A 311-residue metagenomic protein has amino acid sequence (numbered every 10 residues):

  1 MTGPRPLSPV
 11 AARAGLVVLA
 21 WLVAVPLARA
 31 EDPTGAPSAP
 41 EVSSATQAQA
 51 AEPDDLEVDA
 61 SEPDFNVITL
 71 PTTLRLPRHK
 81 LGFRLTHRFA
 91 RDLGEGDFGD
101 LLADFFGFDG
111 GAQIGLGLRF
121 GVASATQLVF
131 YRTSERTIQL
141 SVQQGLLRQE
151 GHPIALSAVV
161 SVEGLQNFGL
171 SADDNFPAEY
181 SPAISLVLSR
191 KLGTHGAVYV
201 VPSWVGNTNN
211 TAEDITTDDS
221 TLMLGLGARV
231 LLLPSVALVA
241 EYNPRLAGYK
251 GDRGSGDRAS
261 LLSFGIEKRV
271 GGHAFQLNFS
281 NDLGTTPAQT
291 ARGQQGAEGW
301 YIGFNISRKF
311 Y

Functional and structural regions predicted by a protein language model:
M1-A11: N-terminal secretory signal peptides that target proteins for export/translocation
P9-A14, R229, S263: Intrinsically disordered, low-complexity Ser/Thr/Pro-rich tracts
R13-V25: Bacterial N-terminal signal peptides
P26-A30: Sec/Tat signal peptide C-region and signal peptidase I cleavage site
E31-S185, S189-T208, T221, V230 (+2 more regions): Transmembrane beta-barrel domains of Gram-negative outer membranes and organellar outer membranes
A212-D218: Short helix-loop boundary/capping segments
T216, G225-L226: Pocket-lining segment of extracytoplasmic ligand-binding domains
